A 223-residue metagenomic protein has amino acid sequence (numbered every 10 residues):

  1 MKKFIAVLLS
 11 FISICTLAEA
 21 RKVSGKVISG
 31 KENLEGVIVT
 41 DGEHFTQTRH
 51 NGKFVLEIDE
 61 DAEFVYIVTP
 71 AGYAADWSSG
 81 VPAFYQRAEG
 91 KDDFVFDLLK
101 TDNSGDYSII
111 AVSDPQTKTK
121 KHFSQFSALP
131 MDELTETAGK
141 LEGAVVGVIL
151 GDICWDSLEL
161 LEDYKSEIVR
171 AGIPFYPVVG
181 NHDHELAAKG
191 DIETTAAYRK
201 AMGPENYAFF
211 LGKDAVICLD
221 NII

Functional and structural regions predicted by a protein language model:
F4-I14: Sec-dependent N-terminal signal peptides
I14-K22: Beta-strand-rich domain onsets/edges
R21-E35: Structural motif
K22, A74-E162: N-terminal active-site segment of His-dependent metallophosphoesterases
E35, T40-E57: Short, acidic Ser/Thr/Gly-rich low-complexity loop/linker segments typical of extracellular and cell-surface proteins
E60-W77: A short, solvent-exposed beta-strand micro-motif common in secreted/extracellular proteins
A71-D76, R87, L158-I223: Extended active-site neighborhood of metal-dependent phosphoesterases/phosphodiesterases
